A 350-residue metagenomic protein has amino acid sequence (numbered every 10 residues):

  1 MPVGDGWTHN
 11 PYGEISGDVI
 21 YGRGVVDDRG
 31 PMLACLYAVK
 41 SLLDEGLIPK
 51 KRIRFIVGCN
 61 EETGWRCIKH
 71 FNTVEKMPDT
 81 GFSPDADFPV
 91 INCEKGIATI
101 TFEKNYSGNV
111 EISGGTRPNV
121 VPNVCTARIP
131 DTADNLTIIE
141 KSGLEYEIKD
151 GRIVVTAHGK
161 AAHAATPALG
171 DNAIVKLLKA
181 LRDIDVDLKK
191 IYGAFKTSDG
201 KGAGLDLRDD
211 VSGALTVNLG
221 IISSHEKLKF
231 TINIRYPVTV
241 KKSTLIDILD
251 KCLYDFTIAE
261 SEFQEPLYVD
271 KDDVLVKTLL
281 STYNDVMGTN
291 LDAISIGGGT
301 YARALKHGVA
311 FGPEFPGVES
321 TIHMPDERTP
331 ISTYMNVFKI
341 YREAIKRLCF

Functional and structural regions predicted by a protein language model:
M1, I53-G64, P84-P89, F315-G317: Acidic, glycine-rich active-site loops and adjacent beta-strand->loop/helix elements that engage anionic groups
M1-V25, L43-P49: Acidic/His- and Gly-rich active-site-bordering loop/insert found across diverse amide/peptide-bond hydrolases
V3, V19-A34, V120, H163-A165: Glycine/serine-rich anion-binding loops at beta->alpha junctions that coordinate negatively charged ligand groups
P11-G24, G151-A161, I322-H323: Glycine/charged-rich beta-loop-alpha catalytic/anionic-binding loops adjacent to active sites
V39-E61: Short helix-loop-beta-strand segments that form the rim/entrance of peptidase-like active sites
E62, I68-H70, V74-T239: Midchain, well-structured core segments that form catalytic/ion-binding scaffolds
L144-R152, L253-E262: Conserved short beta-strand edge segments in small beta-sheet-based binding/regulatory domains
A165-S223, T231, R235-S243, T257-F350: An extended, acidic, His-containing surface patch that forms the Zn2+-binding/catalytic region of metallohydrolases
